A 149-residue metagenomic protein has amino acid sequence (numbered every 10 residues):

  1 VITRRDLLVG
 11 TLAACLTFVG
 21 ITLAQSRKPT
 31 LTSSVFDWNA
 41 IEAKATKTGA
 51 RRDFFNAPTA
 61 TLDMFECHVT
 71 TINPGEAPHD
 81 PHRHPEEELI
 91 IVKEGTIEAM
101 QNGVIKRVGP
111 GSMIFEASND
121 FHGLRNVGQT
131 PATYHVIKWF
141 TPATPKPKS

Functional and structural regions predicted by a protein language model:
I2-M64, P145-S149: A short, N-terminal "cap"/entry segment at the start of jelly-roll beta-barrel domains of the cupin/DSBH fold
D53, E66-H84: Conserved short histidine dyad/triad with adjacent acidic residue
L62, S118-A143: Ligand-binding loop in jelly-roll beta-barrel domains
F65-H68, S112-M113, Y134-V136: Aromatic/pi-system hotspot detector in well-structured domains
A77-H79, E98, I114, S118-L124: Histidine-centered metal-chelating micro-motifs
P85-I97: Glycine- and acidic-residue-biased ligand/ion/polar-headgroup-sensing regions
M100-N102: Short alpha-helix capping/helix-loop boundary micro-motifs
V104-S118: Short acidic-glycine-tyrosine-enriched beta hairpin
